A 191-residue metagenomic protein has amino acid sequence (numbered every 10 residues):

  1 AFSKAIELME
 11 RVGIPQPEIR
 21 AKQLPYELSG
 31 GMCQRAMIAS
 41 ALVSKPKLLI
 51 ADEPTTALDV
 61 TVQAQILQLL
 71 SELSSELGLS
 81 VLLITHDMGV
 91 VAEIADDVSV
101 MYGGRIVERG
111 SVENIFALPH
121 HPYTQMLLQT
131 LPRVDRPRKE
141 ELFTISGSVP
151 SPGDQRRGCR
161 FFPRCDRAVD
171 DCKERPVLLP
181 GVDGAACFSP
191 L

Functional and structural regions predicted by a protein language model:
A1-V12, L127-T130: ABC nucleotide-binding domain "signature" region
E10-P15, E72, E76: Conserved helix-loop functional segments at active or binding sites
P15-I19, R109-L191: Short catalytic/signature loops enriched in Gly
Q23-L28, M32: Conserved ABC ATPase signature
V43-K47: A short, proline-enriched helix->beta-strand linker immediately N-terminal to the Walker B motif in ABC-type P-loop
I50-P54, L58-E140: P-loop NTP-binding/switch modules centered on Walker-like glycine-rich loops
